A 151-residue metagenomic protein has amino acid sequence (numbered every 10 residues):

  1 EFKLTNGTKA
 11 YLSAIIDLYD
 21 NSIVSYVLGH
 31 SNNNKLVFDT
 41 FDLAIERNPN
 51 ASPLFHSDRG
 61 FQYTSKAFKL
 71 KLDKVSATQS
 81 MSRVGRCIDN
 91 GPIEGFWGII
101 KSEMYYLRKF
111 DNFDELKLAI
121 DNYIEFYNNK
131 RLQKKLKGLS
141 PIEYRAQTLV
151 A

Functional and structural regions predicted by a protein language model:
E1-A151: Charged DNA-binding/catalytic regions of mobile-element recombinases
